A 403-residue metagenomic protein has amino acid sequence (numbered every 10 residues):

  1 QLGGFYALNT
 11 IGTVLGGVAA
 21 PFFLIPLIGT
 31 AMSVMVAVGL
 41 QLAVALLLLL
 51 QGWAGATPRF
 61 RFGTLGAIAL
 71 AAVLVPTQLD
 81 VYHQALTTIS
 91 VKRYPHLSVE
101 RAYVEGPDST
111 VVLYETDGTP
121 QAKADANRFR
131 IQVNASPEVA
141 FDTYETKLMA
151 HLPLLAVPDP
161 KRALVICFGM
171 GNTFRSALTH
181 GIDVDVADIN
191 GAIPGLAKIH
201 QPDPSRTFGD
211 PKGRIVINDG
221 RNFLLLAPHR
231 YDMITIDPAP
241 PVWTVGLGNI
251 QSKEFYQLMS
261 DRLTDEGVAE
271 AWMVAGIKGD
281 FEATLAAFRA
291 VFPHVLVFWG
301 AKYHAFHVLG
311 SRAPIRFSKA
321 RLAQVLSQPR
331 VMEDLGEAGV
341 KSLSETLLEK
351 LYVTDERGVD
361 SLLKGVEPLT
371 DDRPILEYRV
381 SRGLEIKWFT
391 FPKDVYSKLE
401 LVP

Functional and structural regions predicted by a protein language model:
Q1-G4, G12, G16, M35-G39 (+9 more regions): Active-site-proximal structural scaffolding
Q1-Q51: Membrane-embedded alpha-helical segments of integral membrane proteins
L2-G3, A19-P21, T30-G39, N134 (+7 more regions): Composition- and surface-driven signal marking solvent-exposed, interaction-prone regions in large proteins
F5-N9, P26, V36, Y114-T116 (+8 more regions): Generic beta-strand/beta-sheet core signal
G17-A20, I25, A45-G52, L155 (+3 more regions): Short, well-ordered loop/turn and helix-capping segments at boundaries between secondary-structure elements and domains
A56-V157, R162-L164, D203, D219-L226 (+2 more regions): Soluble small-group transferase modules, centered on the S-adenosyl donor enzyme superfamily
D125-A126, S136, A140-L285, R289-F292: The AdoMet/dcAdoMet-binding core of the Class I SAM-like
